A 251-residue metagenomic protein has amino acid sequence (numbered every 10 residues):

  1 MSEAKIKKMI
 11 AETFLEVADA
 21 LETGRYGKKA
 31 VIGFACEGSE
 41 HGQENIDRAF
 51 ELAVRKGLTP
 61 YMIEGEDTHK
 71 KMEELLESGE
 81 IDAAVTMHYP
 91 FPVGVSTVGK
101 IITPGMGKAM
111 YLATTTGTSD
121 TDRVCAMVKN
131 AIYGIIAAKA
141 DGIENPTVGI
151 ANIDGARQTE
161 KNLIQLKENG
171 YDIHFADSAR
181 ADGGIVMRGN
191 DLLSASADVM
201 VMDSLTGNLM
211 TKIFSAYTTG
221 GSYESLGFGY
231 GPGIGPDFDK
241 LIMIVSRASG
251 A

Functional and structural regions predicted by a protein language model:
S2-V17, E66-E80, G117-C125, R180-S194: Glycine-rich oxoanion-binding loops at beta->alpha junctions
E3-E64: N-terminal phosphate-binding or glycine-rich loops at protein starts, especially the Walker A/P-loop of NTPases
A30-G33, L58-Y61, I81-V85, A109-L112 (+6 more regions): Structural motif
I32-E44, G117-V128, A248-A251: Short, glycine-rich nucleotide/cofactor-binding loops
H41-E44, T121-G184, D198: Glycine-rich phosphate/diphosphate-binding loop of Rossmann-like nucleotide-binding domains
N45, I102-S119, S194-A251: Glycine-rich phosphate/nucleotide-binding loop
H69-G99, Q165, I173-Y230: Glycine-rich phosphate-binding loop
A83-A84, P92-I136: Glycine/threonine-rich beta-strand-loop-alpha-helix active-site module that forms ligand/phosphate-binding
